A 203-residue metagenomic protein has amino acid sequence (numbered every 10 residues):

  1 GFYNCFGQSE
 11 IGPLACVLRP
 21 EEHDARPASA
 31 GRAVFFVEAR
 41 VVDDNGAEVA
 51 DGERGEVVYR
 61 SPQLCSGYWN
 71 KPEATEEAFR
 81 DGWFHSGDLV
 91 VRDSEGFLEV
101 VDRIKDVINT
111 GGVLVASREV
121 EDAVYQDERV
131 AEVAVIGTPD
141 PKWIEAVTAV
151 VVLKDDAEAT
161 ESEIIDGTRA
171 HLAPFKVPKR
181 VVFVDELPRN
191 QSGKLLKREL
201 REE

Functional and structural regions predicted by a protein language model:
G1-A25, E38, N45-E48: Gly/Ser/Thr-rich phosphate-binding loop
G7, G31, D88, G112: Active-site glycine-centered loops adjacent to acidic/histidine catalytic or metal-binding residues that shape
A28-V34, E48, A78-G82: Short Gly/Pro-enriched turn/cap motifs at secondary-structure boundaries
V34-V37, V130, P178: Core-facing hydrophobic residues within beta-strands of well-ordered domains
R40, D51-C65, W83, L89-V90: AMP-binding/adenylate-forming core of the ANL superfamily
N45, S61, S66-G67, A74 (+4 more regions): AMP-binding/adenylate-forming catalytic core of the ANL superfamily
